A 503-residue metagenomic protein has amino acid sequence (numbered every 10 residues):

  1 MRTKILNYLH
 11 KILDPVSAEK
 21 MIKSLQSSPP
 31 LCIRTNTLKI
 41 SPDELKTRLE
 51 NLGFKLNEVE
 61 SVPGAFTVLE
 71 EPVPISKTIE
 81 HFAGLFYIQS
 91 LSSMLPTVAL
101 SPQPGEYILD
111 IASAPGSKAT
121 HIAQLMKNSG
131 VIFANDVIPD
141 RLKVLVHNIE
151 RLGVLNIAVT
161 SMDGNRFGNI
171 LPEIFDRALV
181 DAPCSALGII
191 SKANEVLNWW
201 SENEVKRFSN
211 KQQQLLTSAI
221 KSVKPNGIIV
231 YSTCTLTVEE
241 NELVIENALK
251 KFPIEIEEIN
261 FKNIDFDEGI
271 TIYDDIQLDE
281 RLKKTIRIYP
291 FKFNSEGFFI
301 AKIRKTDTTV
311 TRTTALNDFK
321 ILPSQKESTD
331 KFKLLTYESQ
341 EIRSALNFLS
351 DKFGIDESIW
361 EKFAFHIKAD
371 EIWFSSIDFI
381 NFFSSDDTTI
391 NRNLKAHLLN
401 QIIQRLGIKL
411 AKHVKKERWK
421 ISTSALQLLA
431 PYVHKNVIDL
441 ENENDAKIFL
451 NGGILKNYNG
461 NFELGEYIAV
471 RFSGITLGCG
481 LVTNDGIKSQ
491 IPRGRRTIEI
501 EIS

Functional and structural regions predicted by a protein language model:
M1-I12, E19-P30, T35-K46, N51 (+2 more regions): Polybasic, low-complexity RNA-engagement segments
L31-M94: Conserved AdoMet
Q103-P104, G168-L179: A short acidic, Gly/Pro-enriched loop at the edge of an enzyme's catalytic core that lines a small-molecule cofactor
G105-A114, F133: Conserved class I S-adenosyl-L-methionine
P115-N128: Conserved SAM-binding loop of SAM-dependent methyltransferases across substrates and taxa, primarily the Class I
M126-K127, V223-P225: Helix-to-beta-strand junctions that scaffold the AdoMet/dcAdoMet cofactor pocket in Class I SAM-dependent enzymes
N135-P172: S-adenosyl-L-methionine
D140, R177-S218, C234-N241, E257 (+1 more regions): Mobile active-site "lid"/loop adjacent to the S-adenosyl-L-methionine
